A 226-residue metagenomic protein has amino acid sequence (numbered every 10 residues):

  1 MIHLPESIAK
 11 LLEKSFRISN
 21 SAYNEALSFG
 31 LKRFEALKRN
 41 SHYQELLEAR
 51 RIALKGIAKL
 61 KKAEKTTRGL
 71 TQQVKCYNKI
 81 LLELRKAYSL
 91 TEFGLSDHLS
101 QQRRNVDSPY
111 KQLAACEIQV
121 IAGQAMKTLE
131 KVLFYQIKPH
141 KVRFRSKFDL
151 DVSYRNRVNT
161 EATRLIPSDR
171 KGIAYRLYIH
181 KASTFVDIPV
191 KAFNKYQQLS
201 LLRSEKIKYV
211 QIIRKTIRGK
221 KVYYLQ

Functional and structural regions predicted by a protein language model:
M1-Q226: Nucleic-acid substrate recognition interfaces
